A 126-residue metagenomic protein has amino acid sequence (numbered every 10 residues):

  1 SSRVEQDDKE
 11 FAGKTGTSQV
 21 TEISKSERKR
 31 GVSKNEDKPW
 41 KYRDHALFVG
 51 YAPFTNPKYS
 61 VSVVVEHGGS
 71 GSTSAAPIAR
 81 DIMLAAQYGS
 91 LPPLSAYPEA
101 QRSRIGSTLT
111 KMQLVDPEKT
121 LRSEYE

Functional and structural regions predicted by a protein language model:
S1-P93: Active-site beta-strand/loop architecture of penicillin-binding DD-peptidases
I78-E126: Short, gly/Ser/Thr-rich active-site loops of penicillin-recognizing serine hydrolases
